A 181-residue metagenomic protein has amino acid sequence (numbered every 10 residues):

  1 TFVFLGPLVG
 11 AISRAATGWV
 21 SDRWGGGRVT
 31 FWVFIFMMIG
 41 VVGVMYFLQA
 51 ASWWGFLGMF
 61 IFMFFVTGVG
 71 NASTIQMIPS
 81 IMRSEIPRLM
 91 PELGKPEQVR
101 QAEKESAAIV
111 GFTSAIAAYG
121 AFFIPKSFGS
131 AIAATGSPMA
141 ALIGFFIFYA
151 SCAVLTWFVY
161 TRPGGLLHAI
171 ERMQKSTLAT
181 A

Functional and structural regions predicted by a protein language model:
T1-L8, K104-F112, A140: Loop-to-transmembrane helix entry
P7-A15, A118, F122: Residue-level signature of mid-helix packing/kink "hotspots" within the transmembrane helices of 12-pass Major
D22-I35: Cytoplasmic membrane-interface "Motif A"-like loop-to-helix N-cap segments of 12-TM Major Facilitator Superfamily
I35-A51: C-terminal ends and interior cores of transmembrane alpha-helices in multi-pass membrane transporters/permeases
V69-E97: Intracellular juxtamembrane helix-capping segments at the cytosolic ends of symmetry-related transmembrane helices
E92-A133: A late C-terminal transmembrane helix in Major Facilitator Superfamily
S127-Y149: A membrane-interface helix-boundary motif in multi-pass transporters
I143-A181: Multi-pass alpha-helical transporter architecture, strongest for 12-TM Major Facilitator/SLC carriers used
